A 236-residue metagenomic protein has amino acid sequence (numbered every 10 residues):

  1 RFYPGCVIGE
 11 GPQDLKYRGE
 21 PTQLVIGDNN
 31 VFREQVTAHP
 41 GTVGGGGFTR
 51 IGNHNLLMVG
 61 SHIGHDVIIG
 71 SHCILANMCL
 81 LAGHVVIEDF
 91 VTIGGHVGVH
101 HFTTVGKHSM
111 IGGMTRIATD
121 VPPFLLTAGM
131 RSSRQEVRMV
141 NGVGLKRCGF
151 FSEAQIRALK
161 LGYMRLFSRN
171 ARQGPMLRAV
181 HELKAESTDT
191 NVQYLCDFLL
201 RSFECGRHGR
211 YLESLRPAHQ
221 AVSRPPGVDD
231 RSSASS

Functional and structural regions predicted by a protein language model:
R1-R134: Structural signal for interior beta-strand "rungs" in well-ordered beta-sheet cores of soluble enzyme domains
G5, K16, N29, S132-S236: Terminal amphipathic alpha-helical/low-complexity segments used for targeting or macromolecular assembly
